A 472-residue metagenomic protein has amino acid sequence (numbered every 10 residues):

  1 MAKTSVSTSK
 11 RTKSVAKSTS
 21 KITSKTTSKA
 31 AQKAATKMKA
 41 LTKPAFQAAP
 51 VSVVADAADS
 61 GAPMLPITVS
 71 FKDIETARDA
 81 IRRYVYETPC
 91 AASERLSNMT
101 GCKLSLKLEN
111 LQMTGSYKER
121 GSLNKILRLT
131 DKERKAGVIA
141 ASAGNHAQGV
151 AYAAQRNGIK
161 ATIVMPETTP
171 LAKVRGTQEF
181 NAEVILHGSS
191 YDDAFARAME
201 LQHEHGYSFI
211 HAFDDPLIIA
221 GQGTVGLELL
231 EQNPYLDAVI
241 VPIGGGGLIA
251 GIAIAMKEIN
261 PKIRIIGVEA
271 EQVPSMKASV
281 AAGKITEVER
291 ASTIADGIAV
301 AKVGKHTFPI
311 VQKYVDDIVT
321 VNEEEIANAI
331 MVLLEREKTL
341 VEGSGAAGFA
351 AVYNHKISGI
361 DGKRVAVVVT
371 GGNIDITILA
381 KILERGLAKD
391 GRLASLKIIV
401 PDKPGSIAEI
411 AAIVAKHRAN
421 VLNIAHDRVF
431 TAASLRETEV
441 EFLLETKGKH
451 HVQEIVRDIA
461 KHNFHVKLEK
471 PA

Functional and structural regions predicted by a protein language model:
M1-D56: Polybasic, lysine-enriched low-complexity intrinsically disordered terminal tails
K3, K39, K43-A472: PLP-dependent amino-acid enzyme catalytic core
